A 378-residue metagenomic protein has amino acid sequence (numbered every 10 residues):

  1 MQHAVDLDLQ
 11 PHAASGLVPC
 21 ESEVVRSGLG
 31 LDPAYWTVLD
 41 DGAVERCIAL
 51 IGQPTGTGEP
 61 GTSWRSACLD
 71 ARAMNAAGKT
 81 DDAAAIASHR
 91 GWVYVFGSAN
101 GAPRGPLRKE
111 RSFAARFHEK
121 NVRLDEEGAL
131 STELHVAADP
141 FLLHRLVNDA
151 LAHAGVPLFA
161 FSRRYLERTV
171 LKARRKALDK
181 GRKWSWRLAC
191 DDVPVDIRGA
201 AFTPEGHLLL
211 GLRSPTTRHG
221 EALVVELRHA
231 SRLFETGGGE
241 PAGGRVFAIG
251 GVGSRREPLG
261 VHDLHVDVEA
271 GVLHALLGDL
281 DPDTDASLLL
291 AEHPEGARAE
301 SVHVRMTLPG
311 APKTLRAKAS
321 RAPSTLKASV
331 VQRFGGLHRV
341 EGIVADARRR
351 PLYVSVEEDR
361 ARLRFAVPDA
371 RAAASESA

Functional and structural regions predicted by a protein language model:
M1-A378: Sequence/structural signature of beta-propeller domains
